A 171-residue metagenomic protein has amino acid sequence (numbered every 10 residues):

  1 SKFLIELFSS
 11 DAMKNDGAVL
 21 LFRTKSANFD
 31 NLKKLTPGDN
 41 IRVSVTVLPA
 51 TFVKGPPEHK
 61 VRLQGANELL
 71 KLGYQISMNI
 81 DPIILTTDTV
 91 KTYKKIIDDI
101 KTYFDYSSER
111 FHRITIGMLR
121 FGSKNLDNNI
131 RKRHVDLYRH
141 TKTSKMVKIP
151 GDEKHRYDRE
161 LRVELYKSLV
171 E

Functional and structural regions predicted by a protein language model:
S1-L7, G55-G65, K91-K101, D158-V170: Well-ordered, non-membrane alpha-helical segments in soluble/globular domains
S1-R62, Q75-N79, F111-G117: Core AdoMet radical
S10-D16, G65-I76, Y106-R110, E160-E171: A structural motif corresponding to the C-terminal end of an alpha-helix and its immediate exit/capping segment
F29-P37, T89-I97, D127-N129: Distinct, well-ordered alpha-helical segments
D30, V53, I84-T86, R139: Generic, ordered loop/turn and secondary-structure boundary motif
D39-S44, G65-I76, N129-S144: A glycine-rich, aromatic-flanked flexible loop/lid motif
V61-N125: Conserved C-terminal portion of the radical SAM core fold that forms the substrate/S-adenosylmethionine-binding
D98-E171: Auxiliary Fe-S-binding modules of radical SAM enzymes
